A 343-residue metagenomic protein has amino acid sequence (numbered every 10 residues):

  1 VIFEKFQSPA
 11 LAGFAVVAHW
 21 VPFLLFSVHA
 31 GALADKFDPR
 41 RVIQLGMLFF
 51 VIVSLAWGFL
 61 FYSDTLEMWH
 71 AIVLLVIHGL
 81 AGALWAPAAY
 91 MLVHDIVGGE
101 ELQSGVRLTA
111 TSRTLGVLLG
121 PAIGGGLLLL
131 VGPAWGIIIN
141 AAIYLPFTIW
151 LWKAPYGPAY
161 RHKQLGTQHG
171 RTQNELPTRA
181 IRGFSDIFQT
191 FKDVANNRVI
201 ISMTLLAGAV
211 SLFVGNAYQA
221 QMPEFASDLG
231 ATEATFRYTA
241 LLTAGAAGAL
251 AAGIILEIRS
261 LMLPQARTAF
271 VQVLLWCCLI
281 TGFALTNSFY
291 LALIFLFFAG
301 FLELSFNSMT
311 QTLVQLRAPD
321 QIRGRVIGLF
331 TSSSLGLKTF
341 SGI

Functional and structural regions predicted by a protein language model:
V1-L24, K192-G245: Helix-loop boundary and gating motifs at the non-cytosolic
F3, A56-F61, H78, W150-L151 (+2 more regions): MFS-fold secondary transporters
L24-H29, K36, R40-V42, F49 (+5 more regions): C-terminal transmembrane bundle of multi-pass solute transporters/carriers
M68-L75, G79, S104-H162, T243-G248 (+2 more regions): Hydrophobic alpha-helical transmembrane segments
G79-P87, G215, G300-S308: Small-residue-rich segments within alpha-helical transmembrane domains of MFS-like 12-TM solute carriers
A86, V117, P121, V210-Q219 (+1 more regions): Conserved extracellular-gate-facing transmembrane-helix segments in secondary transporters
L108-G116, L206, L329-S334: Hydrophobic alpha-helical segments of secondary membrane carriers
Y156-L205: Juxtamembrane intracellular "pre-TM" segments in multi-pass secondary transporters
